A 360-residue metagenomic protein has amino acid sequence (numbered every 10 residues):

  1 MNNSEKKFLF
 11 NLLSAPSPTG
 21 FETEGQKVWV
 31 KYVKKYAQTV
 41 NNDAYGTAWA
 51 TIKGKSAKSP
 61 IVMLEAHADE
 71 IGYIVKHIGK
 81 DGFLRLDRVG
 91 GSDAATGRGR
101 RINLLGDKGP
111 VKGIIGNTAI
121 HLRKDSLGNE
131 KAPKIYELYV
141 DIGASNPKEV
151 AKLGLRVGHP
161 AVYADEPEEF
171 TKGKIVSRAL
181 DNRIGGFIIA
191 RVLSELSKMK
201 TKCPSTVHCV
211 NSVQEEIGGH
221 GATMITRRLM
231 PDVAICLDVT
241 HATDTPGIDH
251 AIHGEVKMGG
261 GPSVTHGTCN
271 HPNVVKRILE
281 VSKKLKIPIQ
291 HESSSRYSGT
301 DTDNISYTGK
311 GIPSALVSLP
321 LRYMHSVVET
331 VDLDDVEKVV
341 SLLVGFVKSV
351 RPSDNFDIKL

Functional and structural regions predicted by a protein language model:
M1-L360: N-terminal hydrophobic/helix-forming segments and targeting peptides
